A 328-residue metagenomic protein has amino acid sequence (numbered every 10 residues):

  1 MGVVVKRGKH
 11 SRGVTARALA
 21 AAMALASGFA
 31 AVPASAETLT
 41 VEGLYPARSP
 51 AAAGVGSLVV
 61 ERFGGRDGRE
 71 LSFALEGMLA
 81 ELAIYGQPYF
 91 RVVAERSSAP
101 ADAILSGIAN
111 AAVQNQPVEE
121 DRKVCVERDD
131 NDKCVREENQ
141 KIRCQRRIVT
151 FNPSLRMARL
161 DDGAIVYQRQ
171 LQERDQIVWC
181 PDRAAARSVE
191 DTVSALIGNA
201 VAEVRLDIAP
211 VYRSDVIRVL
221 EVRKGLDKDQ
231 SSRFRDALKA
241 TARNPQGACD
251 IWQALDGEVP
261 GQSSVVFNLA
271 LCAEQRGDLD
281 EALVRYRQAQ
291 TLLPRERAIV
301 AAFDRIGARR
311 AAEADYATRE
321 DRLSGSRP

Functional and structural regions predicted by a protein language model:
M1-V14: N-terminal secretory signal peptides that target proteins for export/translocation
R7-K9, A18, G43-Y45: N-terminal regions of proteins, emphasizing targeting and processing segments when present
A18-A30: Bacterial N-terminal signal peptides
S27, L75-G86, V201-I208: Hydrophobic, Leu/Ile/Phe/Ala-enriched alpha-helical segments that form helix-helix packing faces
S35-A52, Q145-T150, R156, L160-G261 (+4 more regions): C-terminal/domain-edge helix-coil "capping" segments
A47-V118, D162, Y167, T291-S324: N-terminal segment of the mature soluble domain
A101-R183: Amphipathic beta-strand/beta-sheet edge segments enriched in Tyr/Trp
